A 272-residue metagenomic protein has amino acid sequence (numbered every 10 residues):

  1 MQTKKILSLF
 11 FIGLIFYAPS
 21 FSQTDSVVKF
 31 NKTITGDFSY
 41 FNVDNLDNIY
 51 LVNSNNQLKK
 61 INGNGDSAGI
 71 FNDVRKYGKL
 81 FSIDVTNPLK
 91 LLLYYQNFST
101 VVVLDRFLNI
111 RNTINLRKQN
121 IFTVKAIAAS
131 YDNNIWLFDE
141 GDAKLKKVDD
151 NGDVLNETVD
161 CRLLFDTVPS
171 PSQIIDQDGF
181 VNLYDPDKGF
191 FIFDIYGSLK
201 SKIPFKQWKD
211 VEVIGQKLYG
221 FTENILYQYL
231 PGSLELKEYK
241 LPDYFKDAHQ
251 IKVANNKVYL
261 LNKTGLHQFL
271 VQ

Functional and structural regions predicted by a protein language model:
M1-K29, Q272: Bacterial Sec-dependent N-terminal signal peptides
Q23-Q272: Eukaryotic scaffold repeat domains enriched in small/polar residues
